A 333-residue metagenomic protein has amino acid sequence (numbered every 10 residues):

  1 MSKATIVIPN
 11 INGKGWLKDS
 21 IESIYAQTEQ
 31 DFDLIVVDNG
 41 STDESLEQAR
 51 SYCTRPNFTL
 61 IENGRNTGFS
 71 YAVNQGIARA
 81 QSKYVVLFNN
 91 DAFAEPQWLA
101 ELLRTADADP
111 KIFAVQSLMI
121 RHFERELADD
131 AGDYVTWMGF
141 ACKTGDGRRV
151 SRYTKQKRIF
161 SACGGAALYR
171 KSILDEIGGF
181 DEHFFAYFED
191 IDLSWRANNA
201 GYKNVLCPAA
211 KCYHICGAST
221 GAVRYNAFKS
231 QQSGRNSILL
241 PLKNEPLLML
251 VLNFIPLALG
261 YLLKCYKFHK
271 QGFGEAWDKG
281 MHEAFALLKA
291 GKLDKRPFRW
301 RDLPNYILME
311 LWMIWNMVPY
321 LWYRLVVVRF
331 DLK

Functional and structural regions predicted by a protein language model:
S23, D38-E47, R65: A conserved acidic beta->alpha catalytic loop
S23-D31: Short, acidic, metal-binding catalytic loop of nucleotide-sugar glycosyltransferases
E62-A80, N90, E101: Glycine-rich, basic loop-to-helix element that forms the pyrophosphate-binding segment of sugar-nucleotide handling
V85: Short aromatic/hydrophobic "clamp" motif used to bind/position activated sugar donors
A92-V135: Conserved donor NDP-sugar-binding/catalytic core segment of glycosyltransferases
L127-A128, F140-C142, R148-Y169, I191-L193 (+1 more regions): A recurrent flexible, glycine/aromatic-enriched loop bordering the glycosyltransferase active site that acts as
F160-K211: A short, conserved alpha-helix in the catalytic core of glycosyltransferases
L250-K333: Non-catalytic, C-terminal membrane-associated alpha-helical segments of glycosyltransferases
